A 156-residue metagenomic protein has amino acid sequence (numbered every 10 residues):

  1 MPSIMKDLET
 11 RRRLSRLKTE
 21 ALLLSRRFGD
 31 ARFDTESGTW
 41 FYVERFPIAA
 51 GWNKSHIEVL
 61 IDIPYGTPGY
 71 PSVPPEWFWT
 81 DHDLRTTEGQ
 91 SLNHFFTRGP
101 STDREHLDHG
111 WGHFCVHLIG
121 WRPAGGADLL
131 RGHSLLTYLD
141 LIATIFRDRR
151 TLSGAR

Functional and structural regions predicted by a protein language model:
M1-K54, T67-R156: UBC/E2-like fold recognition across ubiquitin and ubiquitin-like conjugation systems, capturing catalytically active
D62-P64: Solvent-exposed residues in well-ordered beta-strands and their adjoining turns, especially edge/terminal strands
